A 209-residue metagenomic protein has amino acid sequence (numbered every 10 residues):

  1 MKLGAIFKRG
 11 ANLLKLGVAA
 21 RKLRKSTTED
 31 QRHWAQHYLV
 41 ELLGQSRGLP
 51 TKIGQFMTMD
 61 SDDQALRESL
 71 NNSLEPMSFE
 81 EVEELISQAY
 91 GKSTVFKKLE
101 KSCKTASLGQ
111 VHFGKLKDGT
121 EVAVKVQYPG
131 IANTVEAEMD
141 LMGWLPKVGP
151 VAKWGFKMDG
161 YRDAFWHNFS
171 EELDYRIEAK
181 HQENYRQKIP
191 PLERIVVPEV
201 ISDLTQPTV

Functional and structural regions predicted by a protein language model:
M1-V209: Broad phosphate/nucleotide-binding scaffolds in NTP-utilizing and phosphate-metabolizing enzymes
